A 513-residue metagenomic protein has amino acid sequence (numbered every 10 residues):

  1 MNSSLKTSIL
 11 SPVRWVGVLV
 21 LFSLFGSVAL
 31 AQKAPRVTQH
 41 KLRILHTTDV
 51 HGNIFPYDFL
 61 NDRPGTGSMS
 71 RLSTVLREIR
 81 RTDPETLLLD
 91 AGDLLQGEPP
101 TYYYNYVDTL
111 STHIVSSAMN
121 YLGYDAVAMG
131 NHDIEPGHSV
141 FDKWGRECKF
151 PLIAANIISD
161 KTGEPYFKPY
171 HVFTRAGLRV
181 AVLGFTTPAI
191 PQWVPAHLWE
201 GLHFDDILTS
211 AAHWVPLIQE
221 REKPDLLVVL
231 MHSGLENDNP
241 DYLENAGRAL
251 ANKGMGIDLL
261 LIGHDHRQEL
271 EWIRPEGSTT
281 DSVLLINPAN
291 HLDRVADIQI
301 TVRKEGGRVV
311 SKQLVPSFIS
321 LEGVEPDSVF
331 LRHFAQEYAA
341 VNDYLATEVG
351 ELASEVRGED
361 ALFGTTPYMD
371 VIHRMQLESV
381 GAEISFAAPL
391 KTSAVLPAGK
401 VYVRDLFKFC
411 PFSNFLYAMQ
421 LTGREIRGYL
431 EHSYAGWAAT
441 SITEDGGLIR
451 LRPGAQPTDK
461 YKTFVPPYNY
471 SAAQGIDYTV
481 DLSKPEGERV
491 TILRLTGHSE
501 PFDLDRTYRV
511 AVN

Functional and structural regions predicted by a protein language model:
N2-G17: Bacterial N-terminal signal peptides that target proteins for export
V16-G26: Bacterial N-terminal signal peptides
A31-G323, F363-M375, S385: Acidic, metal/ion-coordinating pockets
P35, H40-R43, N53, R63 (+6 more regions): Feature captures C-terminal
G184-P195, L314-F318, S328, D343 (+2 more regions): N-terminal accessory/precursor segments of enzymes
R221-P224, L230, L345-V349, E383-P389 (+1 more regions): Flexible, glycine/charged-enriched surface loops at secondary-structure junctions
S320-L352: Acidic, Ser/Thr/Pro-rich beta/coil linker or hinge segments at domain junctions
L345-T365: Glycine-rich phosphate/diphosphate-binding loops and the adjacent beta-loop-alpha structural elements that coordinate
